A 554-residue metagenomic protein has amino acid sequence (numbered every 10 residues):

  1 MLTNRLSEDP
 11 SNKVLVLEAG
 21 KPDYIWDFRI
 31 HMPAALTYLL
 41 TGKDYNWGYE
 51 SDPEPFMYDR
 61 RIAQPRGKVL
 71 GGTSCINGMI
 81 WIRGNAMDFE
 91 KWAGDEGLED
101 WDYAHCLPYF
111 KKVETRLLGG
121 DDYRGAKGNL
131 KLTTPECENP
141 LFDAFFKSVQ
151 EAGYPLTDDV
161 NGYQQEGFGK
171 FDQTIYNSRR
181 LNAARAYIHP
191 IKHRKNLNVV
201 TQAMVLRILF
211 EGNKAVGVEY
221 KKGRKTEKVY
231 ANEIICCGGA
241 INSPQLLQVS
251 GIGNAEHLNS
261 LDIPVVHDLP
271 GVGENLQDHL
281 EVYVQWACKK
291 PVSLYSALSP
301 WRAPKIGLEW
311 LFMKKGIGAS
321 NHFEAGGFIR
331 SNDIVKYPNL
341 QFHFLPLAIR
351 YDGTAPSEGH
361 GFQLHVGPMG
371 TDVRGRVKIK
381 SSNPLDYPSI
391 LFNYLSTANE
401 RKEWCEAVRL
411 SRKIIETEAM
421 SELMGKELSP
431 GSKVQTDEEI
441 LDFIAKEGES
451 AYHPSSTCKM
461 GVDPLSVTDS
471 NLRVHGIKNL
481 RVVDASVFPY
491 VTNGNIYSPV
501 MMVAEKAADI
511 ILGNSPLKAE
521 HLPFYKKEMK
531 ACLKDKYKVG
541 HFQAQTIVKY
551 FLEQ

Functional and structural regions predicted by a protein language model:
M1-Q554: N-terminal redox-cofactor-binding region of secreted/periplasmic oxidoreductases
